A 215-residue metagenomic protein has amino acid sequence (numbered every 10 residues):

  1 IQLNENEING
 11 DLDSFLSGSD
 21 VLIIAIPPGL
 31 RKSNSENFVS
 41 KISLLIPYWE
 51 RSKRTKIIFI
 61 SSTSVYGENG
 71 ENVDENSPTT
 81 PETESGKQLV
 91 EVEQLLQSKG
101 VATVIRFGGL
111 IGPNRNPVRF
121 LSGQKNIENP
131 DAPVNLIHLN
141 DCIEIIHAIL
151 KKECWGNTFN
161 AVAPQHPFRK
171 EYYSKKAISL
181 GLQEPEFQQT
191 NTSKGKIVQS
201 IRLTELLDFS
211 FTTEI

Functional and structural regions predicted by a protein language model:
Q2-D20: Conserved Rossmann-fold cofactor-binding substructure of NAD(P)-dependent oxidoreductases
G18-I58, E91: NAD(P)-cofactor binding segment of oxidoreductase domains
I24, K56-F59, T103-G109, N135 (+1 more regions): Structural signature of the Rossmann-like NAD(P)-dependent dehydrogenase/reductase core
S35-E36, E71-Q94, N135-I137: Short-chain dehydrogenase/reductase
L44-E82: Conserved Rossmann-fold NAD(P)-dependent oxidoreductase catalytic core, especially the SDR/UDP-sugar
S62, E91-P113: Conserved beta-loop-beta element that borders a ligand/cofactor-binding pocket
F107, N116-F120, I127-L150: Substrate-positioning beta->alpha
I143-S200: Mid/C-terminal beta-alpha module of Rossmann-like enzyme folds, strongest in SDR-family dehydrogenases/epimerases
